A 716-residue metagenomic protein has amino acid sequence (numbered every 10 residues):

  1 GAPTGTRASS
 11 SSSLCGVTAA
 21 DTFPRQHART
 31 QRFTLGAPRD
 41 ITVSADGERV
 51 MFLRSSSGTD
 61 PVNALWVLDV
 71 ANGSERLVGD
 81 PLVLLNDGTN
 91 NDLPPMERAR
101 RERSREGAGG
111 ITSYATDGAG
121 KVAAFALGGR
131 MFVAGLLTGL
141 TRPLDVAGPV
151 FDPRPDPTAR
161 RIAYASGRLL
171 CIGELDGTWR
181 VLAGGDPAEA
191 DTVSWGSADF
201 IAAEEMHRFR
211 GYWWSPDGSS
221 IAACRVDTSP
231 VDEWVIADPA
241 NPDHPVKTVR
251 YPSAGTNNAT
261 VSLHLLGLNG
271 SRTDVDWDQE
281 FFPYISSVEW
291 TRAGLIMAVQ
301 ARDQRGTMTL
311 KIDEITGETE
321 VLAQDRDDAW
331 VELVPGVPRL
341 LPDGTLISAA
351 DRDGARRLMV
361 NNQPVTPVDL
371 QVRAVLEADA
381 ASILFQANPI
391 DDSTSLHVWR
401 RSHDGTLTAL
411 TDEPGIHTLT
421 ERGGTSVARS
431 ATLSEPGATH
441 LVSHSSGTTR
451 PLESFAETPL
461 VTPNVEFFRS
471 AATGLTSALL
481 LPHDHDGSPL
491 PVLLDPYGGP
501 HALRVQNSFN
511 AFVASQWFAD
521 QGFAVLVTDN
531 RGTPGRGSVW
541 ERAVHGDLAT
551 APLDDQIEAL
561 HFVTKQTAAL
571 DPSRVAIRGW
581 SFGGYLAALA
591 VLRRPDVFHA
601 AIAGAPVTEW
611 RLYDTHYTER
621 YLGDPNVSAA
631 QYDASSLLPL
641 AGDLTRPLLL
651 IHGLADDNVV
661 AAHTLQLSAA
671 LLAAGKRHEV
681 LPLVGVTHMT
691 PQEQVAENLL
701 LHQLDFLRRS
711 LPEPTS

Functional and structural regions predicted by a protein language model:
G1, S13-A409, P414-H417, T425: Beta-propeller folds
G1-S9: Compositionally biased, low-complexity flexible segments
T6, V17, A71, T178 (+5 more regions): Low-complexity, intrinsically disordered/propeptide-like segments
D40, I416, T420-S716: Serine-hydrolase catalytic core recognition
